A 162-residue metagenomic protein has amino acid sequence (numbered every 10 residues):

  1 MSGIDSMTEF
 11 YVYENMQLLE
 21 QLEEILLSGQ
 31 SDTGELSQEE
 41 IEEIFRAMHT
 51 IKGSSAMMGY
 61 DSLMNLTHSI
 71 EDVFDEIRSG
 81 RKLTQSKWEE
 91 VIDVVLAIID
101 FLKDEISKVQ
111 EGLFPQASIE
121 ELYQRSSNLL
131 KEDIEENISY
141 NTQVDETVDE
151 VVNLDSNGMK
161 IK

Functional and structural regions predicted by a protein language model:
M1-K162: Non-catalytic helical tethers at domain boundaries
